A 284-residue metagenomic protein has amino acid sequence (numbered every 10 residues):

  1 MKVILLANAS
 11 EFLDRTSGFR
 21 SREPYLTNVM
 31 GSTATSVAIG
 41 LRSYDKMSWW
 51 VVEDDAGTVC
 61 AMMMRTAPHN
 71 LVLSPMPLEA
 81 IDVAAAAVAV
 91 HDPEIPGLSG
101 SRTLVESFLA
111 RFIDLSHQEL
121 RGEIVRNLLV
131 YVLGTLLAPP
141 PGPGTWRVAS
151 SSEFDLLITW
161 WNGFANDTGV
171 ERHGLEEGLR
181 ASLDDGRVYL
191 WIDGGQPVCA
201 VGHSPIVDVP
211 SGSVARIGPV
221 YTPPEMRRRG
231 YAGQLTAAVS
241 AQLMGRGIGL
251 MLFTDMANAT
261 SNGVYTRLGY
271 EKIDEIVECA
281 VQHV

Functional and structural regions predicted by a protein language model:
M1-M30, L136-E171: Short amphipathic alpha-helix that is part of the acyltransferase structural core
I4-N8, G18, P24, G31-P93 (+2 more regions): Conserved donor-binding loop and adjoining core beta-sheet/short helix segment in diverse acyl/aminoacyl transferases
L41, T58-C60, M64-P143, C279: Acyl-donor-binding surface of acyltransferase catalytic domains
M64-H69, L136, A165, V170-S213 (+1 more regions): Acetyl-CoA-dependent GNAT
L78-A87, P219-P224, R228-M244, N262-R267: Conserved acetyl-CoA-binding loop-helix of GNAT-fold acetyltransferases
D92-R102, S213, L243-T254: Conserved GNAT acetyl-CoA-binding A-motif
S99-V105, L252-N262, T266, E278-V284: Conserved beta-strand-loop-alpha-helix junction that forms the acyl-donor binding cleft
I113-E119, T266-E275: Conserved acetyl-CoA-binding loop of GNAT-fold acetyltransferases
